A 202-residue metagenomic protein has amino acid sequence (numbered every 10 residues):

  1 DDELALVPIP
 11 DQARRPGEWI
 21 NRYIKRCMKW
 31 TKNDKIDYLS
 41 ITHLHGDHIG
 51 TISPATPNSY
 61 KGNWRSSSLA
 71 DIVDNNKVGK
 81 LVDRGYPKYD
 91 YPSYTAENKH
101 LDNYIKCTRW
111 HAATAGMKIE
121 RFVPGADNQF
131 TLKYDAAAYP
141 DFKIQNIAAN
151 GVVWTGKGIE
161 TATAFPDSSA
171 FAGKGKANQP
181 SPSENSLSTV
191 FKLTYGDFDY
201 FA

Functional and structural regions predicted by a protein language model:
D1-N21: Peri-functional-center coupling elements
I9-A13, Y23-R26, T31-Y38, I49-F201: Flexible, acidic/histidine-containing loops and adjacent segments that form or flank the divalent-metal
I41-H43: Ser/Thr-glycine-rich phosphate-binding loops at phosphate-binding pockets of nucleotides, nucleotide cofactors
G46: Short active-site segment of divalent metal-dependent hydrolases/proteases that encodes the spacing between
